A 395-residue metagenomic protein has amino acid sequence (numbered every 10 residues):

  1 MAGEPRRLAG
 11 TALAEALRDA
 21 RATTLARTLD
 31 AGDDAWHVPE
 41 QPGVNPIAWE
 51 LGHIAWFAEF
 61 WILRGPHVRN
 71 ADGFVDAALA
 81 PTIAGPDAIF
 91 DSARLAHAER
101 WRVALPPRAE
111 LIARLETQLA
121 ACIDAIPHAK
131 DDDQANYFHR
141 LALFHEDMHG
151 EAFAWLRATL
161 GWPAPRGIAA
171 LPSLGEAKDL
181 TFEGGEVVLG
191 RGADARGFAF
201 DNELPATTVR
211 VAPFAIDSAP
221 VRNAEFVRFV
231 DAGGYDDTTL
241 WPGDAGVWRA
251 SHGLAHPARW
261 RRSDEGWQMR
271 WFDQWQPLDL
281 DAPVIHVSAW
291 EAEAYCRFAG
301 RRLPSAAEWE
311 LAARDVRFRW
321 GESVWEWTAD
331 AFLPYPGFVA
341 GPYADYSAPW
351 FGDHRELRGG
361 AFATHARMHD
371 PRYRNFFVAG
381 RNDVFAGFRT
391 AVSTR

Functional and structural regions predicted by a protein language model:
M1-G10, W101, A170, T208: Short, contiguous pre-domain boundary segments
A14, A22, L29, D34-L95 (+8 more regions): Short, contiguous alpha-helical
E59-W101, R108-A129, A215-A312: Active-site microenvironments of metalloenzymes and redox enzymes
L105-P107, R191-V211, H369-A379: Short, polar loop/linker segments at the starts of domains and inter-domain junctions
L174-G190: Extended, Lys/Arg-enriched charged tracts that mediate electrostatic binding to polyanionic substrates
V187-L189, I216, V284, A292 (+3 more regions): Bulky hydrophobic/aromatic "packing anchor" residues in well-ordered structure
L204-T207, G233-L254, W320-R395: Surface-exposed recognition segments
A312-G321: Cytochrome P450 C-terminal beta-domain/meander region
